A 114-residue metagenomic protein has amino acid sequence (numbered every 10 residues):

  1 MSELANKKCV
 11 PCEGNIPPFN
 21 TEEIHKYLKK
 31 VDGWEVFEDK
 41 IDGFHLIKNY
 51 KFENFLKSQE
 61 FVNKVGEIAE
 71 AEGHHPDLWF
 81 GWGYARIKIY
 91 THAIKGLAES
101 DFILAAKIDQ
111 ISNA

Functional and structural regions predicted by a protein language model:
M1-L56, E60-A114: Long, contiguous binding/interaction regions
